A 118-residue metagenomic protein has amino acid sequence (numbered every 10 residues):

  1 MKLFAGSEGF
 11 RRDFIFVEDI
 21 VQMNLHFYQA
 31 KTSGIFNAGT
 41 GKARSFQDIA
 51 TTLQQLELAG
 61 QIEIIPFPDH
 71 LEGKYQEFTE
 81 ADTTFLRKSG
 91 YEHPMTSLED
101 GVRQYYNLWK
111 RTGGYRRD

Functional and structural regions predicted by a protein language model:
M1-D118: C-terminal substrate-binding subdomain of Rossmann-fold SDR/epimerase-dehydratase oxidoreductases
